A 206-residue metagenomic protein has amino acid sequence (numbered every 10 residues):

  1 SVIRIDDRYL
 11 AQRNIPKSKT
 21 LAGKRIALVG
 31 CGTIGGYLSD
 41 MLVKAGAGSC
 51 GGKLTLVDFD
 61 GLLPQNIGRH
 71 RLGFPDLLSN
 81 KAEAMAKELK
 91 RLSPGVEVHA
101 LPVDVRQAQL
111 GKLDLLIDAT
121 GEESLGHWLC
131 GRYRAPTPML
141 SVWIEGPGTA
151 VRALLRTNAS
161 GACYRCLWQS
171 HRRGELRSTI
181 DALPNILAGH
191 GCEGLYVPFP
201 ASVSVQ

Functional and structural regions predicted by a protein language model:
S1-R25: Glycine/serine-rich phosphate-binding loop and adjoining beta1-alpha1 elements at the start of nucleotide-handling
R25, K53-L54, P138: Residues at the starts of beta-strands that form the adenosine-phosphate
L28-V29, L56: Hydrophobic Val/Ile/Leu positions in short beta-strands of Rossmann-like dinucleotide-binding domains
I34: Hydrophobic/small residue at the entry helix of a nucleotide-binding pocket
A45-K53: Conserved S-adenosyl-L-methionine
K53-P94: Glycine-rich phosphate-binding loop and adjoining beta1-alpha1-beta2 segment of Rossmann-like nucleotide-binding folds
A84-L113, T120-S124: A structured beta-alpha segment of the ubiquitous adenosine-cofactor-binding alpha/beta core
D114-L115, A119-Q206: E1/E1-like adenylate-forming module used to activate ubiquitin-like modifiers and sulfur-carrier proteins
